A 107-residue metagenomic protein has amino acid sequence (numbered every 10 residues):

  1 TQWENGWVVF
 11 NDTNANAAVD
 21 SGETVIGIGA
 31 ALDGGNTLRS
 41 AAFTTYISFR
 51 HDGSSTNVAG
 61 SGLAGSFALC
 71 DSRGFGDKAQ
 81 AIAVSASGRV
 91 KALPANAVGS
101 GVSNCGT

Functional and structural regions predicted by a protein language model:
T1-T107: N-terminal helix-rich module
